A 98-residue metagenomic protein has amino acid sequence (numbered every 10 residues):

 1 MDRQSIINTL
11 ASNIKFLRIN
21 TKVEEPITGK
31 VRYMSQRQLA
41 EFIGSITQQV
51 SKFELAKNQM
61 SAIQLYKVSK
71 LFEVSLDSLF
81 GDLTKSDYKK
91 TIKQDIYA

Functional and structural regions predicted by a protein language model:
M1, F80-A98: Short, charged recognition helix plus adjacent turn of helix-turn-helix-like nucleic-acid-binding domains
M1-R32: A short, Lys/Arg-rich alpha-helix, primarily the initiator
S12, Y33-M34, M60-I63: Residue-level signal for the short linker/turn that defines the boundary of a DNA-recognition helix
I19, G44, L55-K57, T84: Residue-level detection of the helix-turn-helix DNA-binding "recognition helix"
V23-K52: Short alpha-helical DNA-recognition segment
S61-S78: DNA major-groove recognition helix of helix-turn-helix/homeodomain DNA-binding modules
